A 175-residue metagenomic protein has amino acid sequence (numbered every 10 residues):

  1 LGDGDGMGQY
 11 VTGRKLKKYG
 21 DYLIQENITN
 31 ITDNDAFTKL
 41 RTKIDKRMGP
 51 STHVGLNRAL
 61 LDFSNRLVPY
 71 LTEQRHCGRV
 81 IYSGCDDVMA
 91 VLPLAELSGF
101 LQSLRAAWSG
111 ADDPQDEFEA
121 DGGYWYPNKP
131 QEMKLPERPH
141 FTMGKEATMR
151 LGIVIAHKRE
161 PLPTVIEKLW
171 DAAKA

Functional and structural regions predicted by a protein language model:
L1-A175: Regulatory and interdomain segments flanking nucleotide-handling catalytic cores in signaling/defense enzymes
